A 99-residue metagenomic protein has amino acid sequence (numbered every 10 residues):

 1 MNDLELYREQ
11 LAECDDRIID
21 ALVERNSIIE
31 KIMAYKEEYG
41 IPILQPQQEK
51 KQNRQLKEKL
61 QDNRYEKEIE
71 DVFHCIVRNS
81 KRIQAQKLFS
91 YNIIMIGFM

Functional and structural regions predicted by a protein language model:
M1-M99: Domain-level signature for soluble enzymes in the chorismate/prephenate branch of the shikimate pathway
